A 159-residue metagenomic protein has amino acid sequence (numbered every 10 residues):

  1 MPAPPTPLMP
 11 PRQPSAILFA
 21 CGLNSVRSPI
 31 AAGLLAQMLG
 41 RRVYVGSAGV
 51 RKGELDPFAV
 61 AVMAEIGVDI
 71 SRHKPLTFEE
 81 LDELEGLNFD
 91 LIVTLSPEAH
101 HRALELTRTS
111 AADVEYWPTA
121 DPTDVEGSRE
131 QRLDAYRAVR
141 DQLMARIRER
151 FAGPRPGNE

Functional and structural regions predicted by a protein language model:
P2-E159: Short polar/charged helix/loop
